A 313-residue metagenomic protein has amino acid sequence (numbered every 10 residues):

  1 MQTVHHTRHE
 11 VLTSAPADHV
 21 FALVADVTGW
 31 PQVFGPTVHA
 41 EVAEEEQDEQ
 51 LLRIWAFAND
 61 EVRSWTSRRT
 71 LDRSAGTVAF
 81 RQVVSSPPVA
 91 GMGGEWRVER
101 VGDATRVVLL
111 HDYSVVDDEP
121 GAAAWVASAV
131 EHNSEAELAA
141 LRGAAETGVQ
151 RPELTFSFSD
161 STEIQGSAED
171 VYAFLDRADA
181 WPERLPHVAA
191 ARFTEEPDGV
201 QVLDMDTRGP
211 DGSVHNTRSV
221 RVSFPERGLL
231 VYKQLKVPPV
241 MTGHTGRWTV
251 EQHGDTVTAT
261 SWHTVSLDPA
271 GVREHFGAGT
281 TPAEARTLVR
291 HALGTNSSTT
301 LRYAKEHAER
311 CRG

Functional and structural regions predicted by a protein language model:
M1-D48, A127, E135-P197: Hydrophobic ligand-binding cavity/cleft-lining segments
T3-H6, D18, T28-Q32, V38-P88 (+5 more regions): Glycine-rich portal/gate segments that line the openings of hydrophobic small-molecule binding cavities
V4-H6, I54-N59, S64-T66, R81-E135 (+1 more regions): Beta-strand/loop substructures that line and gate deep hydrophobic ligand-binding cavities in soluble
R8, G76, E119, V149-Q150 (+4 more regions): A generic structural signal for ordered alpha-helices
V24, W30, E95-R97, T105-V107 (+5 more regions): Short, structured motif recognition centered on aromatic/hydrophobic residues
V78, W96, F158, T162 (+2 more regions): A broad, low-specificity signal marking well-ordered, structured residues that form hydrophobic/aromatic
A129, A144, F174, V220 (+3 more regions): Residues that form generic nucleotide/phosphate-binding pockets
